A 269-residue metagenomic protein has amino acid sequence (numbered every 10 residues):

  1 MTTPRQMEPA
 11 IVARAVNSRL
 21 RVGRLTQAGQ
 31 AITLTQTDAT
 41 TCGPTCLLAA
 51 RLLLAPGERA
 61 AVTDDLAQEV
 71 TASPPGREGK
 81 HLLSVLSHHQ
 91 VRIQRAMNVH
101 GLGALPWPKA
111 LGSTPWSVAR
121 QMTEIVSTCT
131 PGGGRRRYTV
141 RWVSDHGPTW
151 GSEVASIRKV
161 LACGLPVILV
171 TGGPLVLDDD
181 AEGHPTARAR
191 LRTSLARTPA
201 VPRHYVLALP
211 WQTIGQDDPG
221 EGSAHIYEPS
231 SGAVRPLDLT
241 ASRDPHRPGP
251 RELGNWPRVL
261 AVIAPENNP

Functional and structural regions predicted by a protein language model:
T2-L102: Active-site nucleophile-adjacent alpha helix/oxyanion-hole segment immediately C-terminal to the catalytic cysteine
G29-Q30, G133, G232: Intrinsic-disorder/low-complexity loop/linker signature
A55, T114, L237-D238: Helix N-cap and loop-to-helix transition residues
E69, P74, E78-H81, G103 (+4 more regions): Compositionally biased, intrinsically disordered low-complexity regions
H81, H88-H89, H100, H146 (+4 more regions): Histidine (H) residue identity feature
M97-Q212: Predominantly the structural core of cysteine protease catalytic domains
K159-C163, G172-P269: Active-site signature of cysteine proteases
